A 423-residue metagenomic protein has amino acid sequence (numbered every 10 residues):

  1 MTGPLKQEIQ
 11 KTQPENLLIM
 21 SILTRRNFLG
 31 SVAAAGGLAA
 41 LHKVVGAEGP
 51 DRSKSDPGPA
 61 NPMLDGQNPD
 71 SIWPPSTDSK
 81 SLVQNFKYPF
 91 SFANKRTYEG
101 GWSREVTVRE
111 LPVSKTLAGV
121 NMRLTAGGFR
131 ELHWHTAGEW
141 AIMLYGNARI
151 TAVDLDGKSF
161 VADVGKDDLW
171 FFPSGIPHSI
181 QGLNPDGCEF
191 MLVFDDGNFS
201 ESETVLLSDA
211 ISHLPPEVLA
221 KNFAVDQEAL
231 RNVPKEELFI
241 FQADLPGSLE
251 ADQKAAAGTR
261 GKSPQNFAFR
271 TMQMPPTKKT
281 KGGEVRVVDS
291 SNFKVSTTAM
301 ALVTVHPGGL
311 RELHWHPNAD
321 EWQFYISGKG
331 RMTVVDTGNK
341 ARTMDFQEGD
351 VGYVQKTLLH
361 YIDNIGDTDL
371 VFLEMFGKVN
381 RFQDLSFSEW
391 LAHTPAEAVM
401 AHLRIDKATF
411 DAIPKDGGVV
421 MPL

Functional and structural regions predicted by a protein language model:
P4, E8-I19: Short, Lys/Arg-enriched N-terminal segments with co-localized hydrophobic residues within the first ~10-30 amino acids
N16-A35: N-terminal secretory signal peptides and thylakoid transit peptides that target proteins across membranes
V44, E48-A118, V218-H306, E312 (+1 more regions): A short, N-terminal "cap"/entry segment at the start of jelly-roll beta-barrel domains of the cupin/DSBH fold
V120-H135, A301-H316: Conserved short histidine dyad/triad with adjacent acidic residue
G128-E131, R149, L169-W170, S174-S179 (+4 more regions): Histidine-centered metal-chelating micro-motifs
T136-L155, H316-T337: Glycine- and acidic-residue-biased ligand/ion/polar-headgroup-sensing regions
L155-F171, T337-V354: Short acidic-glycine-tyrosine-enriched beta hairpin
S174-S200, K356-F382: Ligand-binding loop in jelly-roll beta-barrel domains
